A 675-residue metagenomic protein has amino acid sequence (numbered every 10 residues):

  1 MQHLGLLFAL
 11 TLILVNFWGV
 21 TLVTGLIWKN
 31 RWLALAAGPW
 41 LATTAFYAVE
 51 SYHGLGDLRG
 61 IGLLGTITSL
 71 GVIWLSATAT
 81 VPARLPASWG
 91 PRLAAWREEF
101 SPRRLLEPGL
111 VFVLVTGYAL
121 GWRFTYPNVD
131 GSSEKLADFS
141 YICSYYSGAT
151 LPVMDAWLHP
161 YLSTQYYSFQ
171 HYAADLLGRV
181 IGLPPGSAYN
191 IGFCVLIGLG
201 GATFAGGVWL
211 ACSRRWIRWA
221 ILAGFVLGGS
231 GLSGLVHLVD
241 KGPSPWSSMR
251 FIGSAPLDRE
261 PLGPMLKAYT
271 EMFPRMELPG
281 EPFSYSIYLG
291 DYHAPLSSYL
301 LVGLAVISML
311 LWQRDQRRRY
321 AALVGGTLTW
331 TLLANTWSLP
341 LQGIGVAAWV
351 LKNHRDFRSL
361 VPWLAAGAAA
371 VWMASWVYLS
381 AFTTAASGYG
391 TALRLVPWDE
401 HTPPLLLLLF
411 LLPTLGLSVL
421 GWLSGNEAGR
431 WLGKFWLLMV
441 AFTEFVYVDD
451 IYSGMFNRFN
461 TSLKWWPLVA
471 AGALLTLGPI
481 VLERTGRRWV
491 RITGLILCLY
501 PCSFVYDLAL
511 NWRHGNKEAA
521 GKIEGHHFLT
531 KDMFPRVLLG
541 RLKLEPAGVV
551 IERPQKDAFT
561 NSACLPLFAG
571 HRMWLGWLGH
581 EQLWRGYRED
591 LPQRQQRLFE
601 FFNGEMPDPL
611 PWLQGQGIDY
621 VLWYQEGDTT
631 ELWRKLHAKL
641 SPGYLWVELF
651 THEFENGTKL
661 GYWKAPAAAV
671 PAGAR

Functional and structural regions predicted by a protein language model:
M1-L7, F100-P108, V115-L301, V550 (+1 more regions): Active-site lumenal/periplasmic loops and adjacent helix-entry segments of GT-C-fold, multi-pass membrane
M1-P102, V371-A381, S387-S424, G433-Y447: Membrane-embedded, hydrophobic transmembrane alpha-helices
G25-P39, R104-G109, I217-W219, R317-A321 (+3 more regions): Membrane-interfacial loop-to-transmembrane alpha-helix junctions, especially the N-terminal start
T125-V129, A137, L232-E277, W363-A563 (+2 more regions): Transmembrane helical bundles and short interhelical boundary loops of multi-pass, membrane-embedded
S286-L289, A321-N335: Membrane-interface alpha helices of multi-pass inner-membrane proteins
L301, S338-W349: Transmembrane-embedded, aromatic-rich helix segments that form part of the hydrophobic channel/pocket engaging
A305-Y320, A348-D356: Membrane-interface transmembrane helices that cradle and orient dolichyl/undecaprenyl
F504-R675: Extracytoplasmic
